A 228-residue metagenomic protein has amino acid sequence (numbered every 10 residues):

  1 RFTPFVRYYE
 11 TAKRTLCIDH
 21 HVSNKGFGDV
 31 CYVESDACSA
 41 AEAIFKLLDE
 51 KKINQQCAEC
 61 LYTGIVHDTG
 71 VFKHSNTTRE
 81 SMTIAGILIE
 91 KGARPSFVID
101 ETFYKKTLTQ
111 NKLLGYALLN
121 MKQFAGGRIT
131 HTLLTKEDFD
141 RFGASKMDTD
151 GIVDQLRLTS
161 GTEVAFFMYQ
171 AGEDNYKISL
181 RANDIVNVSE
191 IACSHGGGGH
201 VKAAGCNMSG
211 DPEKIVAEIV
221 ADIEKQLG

Functional and structural regions predicted by a protein language model:
R1-G115, L119-G228: Replace "Mg2+/Mn2+-dependent" with "divalent metal-dependent
